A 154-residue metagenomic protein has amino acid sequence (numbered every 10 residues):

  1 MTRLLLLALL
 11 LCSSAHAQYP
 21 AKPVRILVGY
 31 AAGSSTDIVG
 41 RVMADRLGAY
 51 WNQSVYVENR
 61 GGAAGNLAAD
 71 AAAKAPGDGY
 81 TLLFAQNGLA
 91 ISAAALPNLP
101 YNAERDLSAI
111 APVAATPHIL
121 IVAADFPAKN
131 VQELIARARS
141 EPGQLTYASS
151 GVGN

Functional and structural regions predicted by a protein language model:
M1-L7: Sec-dependent signal peptide recognition, specifically the positively charged N-region followed immediately by
S13-A17: Sec/Tat signal peptide C-region and signal peptidase I cleavage site
K22-A31, V55-Y56, T81-L82, S108 (+1 more regions): Short, well-ordered beta-strand elements
V24-I26, G33, G40, V57 (+5 more regions): Residue-level signal for nonpolar/aromatic packing positions in well-ordered secondary structure
I26-G40, G61-A63, S149-N154: Extracytoplasmic "Venus flytrap"
T36-N52: Short, polar/charged alpha-helical segment
K74-G79, A94-N154: Hinge/capping helix and adjacent helix->loop/strand transition within the periplasmic-binding protein
